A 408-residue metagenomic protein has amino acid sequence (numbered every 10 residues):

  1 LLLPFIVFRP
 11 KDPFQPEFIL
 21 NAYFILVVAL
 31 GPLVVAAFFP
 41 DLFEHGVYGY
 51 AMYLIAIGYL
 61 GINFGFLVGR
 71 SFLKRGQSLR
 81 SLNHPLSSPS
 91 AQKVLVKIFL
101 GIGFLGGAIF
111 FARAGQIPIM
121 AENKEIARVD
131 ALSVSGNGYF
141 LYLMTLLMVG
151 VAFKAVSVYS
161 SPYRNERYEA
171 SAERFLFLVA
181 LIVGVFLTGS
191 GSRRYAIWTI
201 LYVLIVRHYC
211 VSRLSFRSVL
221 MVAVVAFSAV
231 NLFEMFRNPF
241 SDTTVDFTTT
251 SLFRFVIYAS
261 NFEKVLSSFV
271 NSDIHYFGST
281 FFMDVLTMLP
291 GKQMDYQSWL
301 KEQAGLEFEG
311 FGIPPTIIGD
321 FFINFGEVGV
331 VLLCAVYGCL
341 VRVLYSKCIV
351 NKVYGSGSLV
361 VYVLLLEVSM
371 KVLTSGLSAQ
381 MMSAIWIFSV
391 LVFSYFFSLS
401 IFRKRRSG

Functional and structural regions predicted by a protein language model:
L1, W198-V203, V331-V336, S383-V390: Hydrophobic core segments of alpha-helical transmembrane domains in multi-pass membrane proteins
L1-R174, K347-G408: Membrane-anchoring hydrophobic segments
L2, L176-G184, I200-V206, P315-G319 (+2 more regions): Hydrophobic, membrane-inserted alpha-helices
L3-D12, I182-S190, I205-C210, F321-I323 (+2 more regions): Hydrophobic alpha-helical transmembrane segments
N123-S135, S228-R342: Small-residue-enriched transmembrane helix-hairpin modules in multi-pass membrane proteins
V151, L204, V224, V331-L344 (+2 more regions): Hydrophobic, lipid-facing residues on alpha-helical transmembrane segments of integral membrane proteins
F153, W198-C210, G338-R342, Y395: Hydrophobic transmembrane alpha-helices
R167-T249: Hydrophobic alpha-helical segments of polytopic membrane proteins
